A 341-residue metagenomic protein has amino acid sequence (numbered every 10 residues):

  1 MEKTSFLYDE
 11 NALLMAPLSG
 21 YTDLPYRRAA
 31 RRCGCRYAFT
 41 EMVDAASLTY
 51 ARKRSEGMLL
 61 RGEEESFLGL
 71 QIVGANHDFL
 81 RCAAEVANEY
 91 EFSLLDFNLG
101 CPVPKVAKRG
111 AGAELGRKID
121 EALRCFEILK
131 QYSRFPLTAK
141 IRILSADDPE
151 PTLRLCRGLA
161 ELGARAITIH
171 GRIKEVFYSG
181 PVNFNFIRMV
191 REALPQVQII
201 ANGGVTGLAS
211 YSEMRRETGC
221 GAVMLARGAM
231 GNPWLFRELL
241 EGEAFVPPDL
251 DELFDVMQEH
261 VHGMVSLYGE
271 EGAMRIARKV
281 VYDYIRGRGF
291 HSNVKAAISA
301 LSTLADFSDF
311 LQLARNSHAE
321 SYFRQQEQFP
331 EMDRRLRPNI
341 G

Functional and structural regions predicted by a protein language model:
M1-G341: Flavin-dependent oxidoreductase catalytic cores
